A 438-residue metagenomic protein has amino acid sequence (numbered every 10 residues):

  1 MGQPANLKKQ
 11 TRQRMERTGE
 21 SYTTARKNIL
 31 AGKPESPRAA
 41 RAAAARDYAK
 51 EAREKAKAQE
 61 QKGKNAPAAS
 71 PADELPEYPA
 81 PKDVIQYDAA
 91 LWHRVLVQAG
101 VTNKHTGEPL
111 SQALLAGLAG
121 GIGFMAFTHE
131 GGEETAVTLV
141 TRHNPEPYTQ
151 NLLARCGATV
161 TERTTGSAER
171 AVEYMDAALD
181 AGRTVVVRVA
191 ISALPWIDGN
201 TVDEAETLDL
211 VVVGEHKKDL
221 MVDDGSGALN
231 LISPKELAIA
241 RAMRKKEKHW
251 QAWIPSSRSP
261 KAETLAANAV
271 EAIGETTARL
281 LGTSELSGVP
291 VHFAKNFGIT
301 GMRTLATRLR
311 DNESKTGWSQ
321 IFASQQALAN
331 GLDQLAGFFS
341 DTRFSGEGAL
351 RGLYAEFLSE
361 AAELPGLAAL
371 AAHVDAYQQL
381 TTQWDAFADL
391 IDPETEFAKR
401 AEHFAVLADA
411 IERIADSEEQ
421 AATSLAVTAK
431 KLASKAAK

Functional and structural regions predicted by a protein language model:
M1-A56: C-terminal alpha-helical interaction appendages
G2-L7, Q86-Y87, Q383: Short acidic alpha-helix initiation/capping motifs at coil-to-helix transition points, especially at protein N-termini
G32, Q98-T102, F357: Active-site catalytic microenvironments for nucleophilic, acid-base chemistry
E60: Phosphate-centric recognition/catalysis
P67-T264, A429: Conserved active-site-adjacent core of cysteine acyl-enzyme catalytic domains
D219-S345: Noncatalytic regulatory segments and standalone regulatory/sensor domains
L332-K438: Charged, long alpha-helical assembly modules
